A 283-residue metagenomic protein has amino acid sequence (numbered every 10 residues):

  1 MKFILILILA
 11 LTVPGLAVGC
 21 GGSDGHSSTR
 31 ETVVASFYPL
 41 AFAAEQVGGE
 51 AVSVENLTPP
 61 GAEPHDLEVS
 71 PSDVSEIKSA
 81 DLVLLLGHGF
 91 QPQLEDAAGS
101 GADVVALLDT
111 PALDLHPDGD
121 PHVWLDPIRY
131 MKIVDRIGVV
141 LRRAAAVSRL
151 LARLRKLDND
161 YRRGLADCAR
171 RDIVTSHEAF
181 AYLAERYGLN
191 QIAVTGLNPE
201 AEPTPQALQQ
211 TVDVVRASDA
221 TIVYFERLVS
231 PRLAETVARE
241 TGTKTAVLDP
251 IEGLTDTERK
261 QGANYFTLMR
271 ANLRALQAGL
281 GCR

Functional and structural regions predicted by a protein language model:
M1-L5: Positively charged n-region of N-terminal signal peptides that target proteins for export
I6-G15: Bacterial N-terminal signal peptides
G15-R283: Extracytoplasmic metal-acquisition and chelation regions
